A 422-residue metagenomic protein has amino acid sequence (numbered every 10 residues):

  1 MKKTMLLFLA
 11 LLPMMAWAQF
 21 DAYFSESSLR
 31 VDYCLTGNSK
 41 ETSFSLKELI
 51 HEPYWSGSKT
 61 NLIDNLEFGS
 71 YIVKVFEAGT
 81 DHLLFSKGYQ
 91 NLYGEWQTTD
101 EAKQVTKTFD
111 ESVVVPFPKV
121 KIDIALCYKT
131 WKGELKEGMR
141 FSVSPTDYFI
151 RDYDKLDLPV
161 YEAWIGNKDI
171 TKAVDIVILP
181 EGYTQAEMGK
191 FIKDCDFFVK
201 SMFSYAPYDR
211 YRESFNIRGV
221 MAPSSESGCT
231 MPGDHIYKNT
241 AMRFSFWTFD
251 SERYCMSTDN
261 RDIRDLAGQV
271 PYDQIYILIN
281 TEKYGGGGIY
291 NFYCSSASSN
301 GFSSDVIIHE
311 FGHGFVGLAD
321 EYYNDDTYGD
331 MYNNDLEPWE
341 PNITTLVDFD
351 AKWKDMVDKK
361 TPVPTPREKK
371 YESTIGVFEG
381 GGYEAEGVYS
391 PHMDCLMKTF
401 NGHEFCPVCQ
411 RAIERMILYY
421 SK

Functional and structural regions predicted by a protein language model:
M1-D21: Bacterial Sec-dependent N-terminal signal peptides
A22-L35, S39-E41, Y322-K422: Replace "(M1/M4/M9/M12/WLM)" with "(e.g., M1/M4/M8/M9/M12/M26/WLM)" and add "not limited to" to clarify scope
Y23-F149: Beta-strand-enriched, solvent-exposed domains that form extended recognition/catalytic surfaces
F149-A206, G219-C229: Fold-level signature of zinc-dependent metallopeptidase catalytic domains
G182-Q185, P223-S227, T281-G286, G301-F302 (+2 more regions): Solvent-exposed loop/turn segments at secondary-structure junctions within structured extracellular/periplasmic domains
M188-F191, G286-E310: Short pre-active-site segment immediately N-terminal to the catalytic Zn-binding motif
V199, S304-E321: Active-site recognition of the HExxH zinc-binding catalytic motif
S214-Y290: Active-site-proximal segments of metallohydrolase catalytic domains
